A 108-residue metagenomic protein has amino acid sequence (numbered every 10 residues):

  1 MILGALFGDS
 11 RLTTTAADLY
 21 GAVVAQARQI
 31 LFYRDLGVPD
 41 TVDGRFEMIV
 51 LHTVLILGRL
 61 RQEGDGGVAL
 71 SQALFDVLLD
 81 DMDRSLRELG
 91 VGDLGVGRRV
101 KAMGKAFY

Functional and structural regions predicted by a protein language model:
M1-Y108: Surface/interface-facing alpha-helical segments and adjacent flexible terminal/loop regions used for partner/assembly
